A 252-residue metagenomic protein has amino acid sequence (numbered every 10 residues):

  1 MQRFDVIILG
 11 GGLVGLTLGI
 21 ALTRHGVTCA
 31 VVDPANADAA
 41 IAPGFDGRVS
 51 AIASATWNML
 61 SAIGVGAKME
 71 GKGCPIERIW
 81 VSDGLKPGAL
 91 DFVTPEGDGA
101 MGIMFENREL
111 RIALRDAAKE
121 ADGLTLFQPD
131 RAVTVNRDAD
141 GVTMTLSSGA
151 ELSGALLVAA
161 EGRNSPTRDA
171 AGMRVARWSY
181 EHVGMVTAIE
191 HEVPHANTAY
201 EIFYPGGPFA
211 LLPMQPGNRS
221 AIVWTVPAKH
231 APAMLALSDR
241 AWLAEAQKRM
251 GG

Functional and structural regions predicted by a protein language model:
F4-V31: N-terminal Rossmann-like FAD-binding beta1-loop-alpha1 element of flavoenzymes
V14, A37, N164: Conserved Rossmann-like nucleotide-cofactor binding loop
T23-G47: Glycine-rich FAD pyrophosphate-binding loop
G44-D83: N-terminal FAD cofactor-binding segment of flavoenzymes
N58, K72-A170, W178-V183, D239: Conserved N-terminal helical subregion
D91, P95, P205-G252: Conserved FAD/dinucleotide-binding core of flavoprotein oxidoreductases
A160-T187, Q215-G217, A228-L237, A246-Q247: Central helical "cap/lid" subdomain
A170-A171, V183-M214, G252: Flavin-dependent oxidoreductases
